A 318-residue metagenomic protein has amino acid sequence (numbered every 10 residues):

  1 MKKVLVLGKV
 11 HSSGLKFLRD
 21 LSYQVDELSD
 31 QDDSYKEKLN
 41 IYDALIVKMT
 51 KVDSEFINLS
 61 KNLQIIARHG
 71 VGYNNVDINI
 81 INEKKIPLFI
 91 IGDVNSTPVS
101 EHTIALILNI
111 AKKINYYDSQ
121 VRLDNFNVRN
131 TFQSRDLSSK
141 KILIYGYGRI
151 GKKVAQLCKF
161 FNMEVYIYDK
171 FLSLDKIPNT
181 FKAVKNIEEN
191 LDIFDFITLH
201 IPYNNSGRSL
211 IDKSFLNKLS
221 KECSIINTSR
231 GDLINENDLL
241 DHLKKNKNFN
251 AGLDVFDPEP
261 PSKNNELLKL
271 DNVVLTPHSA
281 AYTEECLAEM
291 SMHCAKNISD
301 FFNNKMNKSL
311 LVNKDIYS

Functional and structural regions predicted by a protein language model:
M1-Y42, N162-Y166, F302, Y317-S318: N-terminal glycine-/charge-rich "phosphate-binding" loop or analogous flexible N-terminal tail
D43-A44, I65, F196, S224 (+2 more regions): Short, Asp-centered acidic motifs that coordinate Mg2+ and/or phosphate in catalytic or ligand-binding sites
A44-D118: Phosphate/diphosphate ligand-binding glycine-rich loop within oxidoreductases
K51-I57, F171-E266: Rossmann-like adenosine-cofactor binding region
I86, G92-K141, Q156, F160 (+1 more regions): Phosphate-binding beta-alpha-beta segment of Rossmann-like dinucleotide-binding domains, i.e., the NAD(P)
L88, E222-S318: Rossmann-like dinucleotide-binding domain for NAD(H)/NADP(H)
Y147-G148: Glycine-rich Rossmann-fold phosphate-binding loop(s) that bind the pyrophosphate of adenine dinucleotide cofactors
G151-K152: N-terminal Rossmann-fold NAD(P) dinucleotide-binding loop
